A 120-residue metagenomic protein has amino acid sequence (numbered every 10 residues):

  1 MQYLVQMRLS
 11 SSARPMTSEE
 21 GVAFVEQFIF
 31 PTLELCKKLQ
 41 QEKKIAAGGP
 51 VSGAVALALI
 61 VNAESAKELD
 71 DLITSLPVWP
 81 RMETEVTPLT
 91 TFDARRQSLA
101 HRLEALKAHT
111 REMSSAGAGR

Functional and structural regions predicted by a protein language model:
M1-R120: Conserved, structured core segments of small domains
